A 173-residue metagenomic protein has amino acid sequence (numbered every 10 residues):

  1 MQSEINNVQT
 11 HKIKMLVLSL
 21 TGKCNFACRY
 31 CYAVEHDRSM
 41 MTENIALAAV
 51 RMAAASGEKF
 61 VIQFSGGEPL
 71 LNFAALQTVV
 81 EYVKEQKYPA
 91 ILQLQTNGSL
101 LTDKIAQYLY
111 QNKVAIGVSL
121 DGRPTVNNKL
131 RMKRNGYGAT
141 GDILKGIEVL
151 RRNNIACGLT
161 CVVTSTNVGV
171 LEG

Functional and structural regions predicted by a protein language model:
M1-E4, I45-A49: Short, motif-level signal for alpha-helix interfacial/capping segments enriched in acidic residues and aromatics/proline
M1-V17, A55-S56: N-terminal [4Fe-4S]-dependent radical SAM core
N6-T10, Y30, E85, Q107-Y108: Short, charge-rich binding segments
T10-N44: Canonical Radical SAM [4Fe-4S] cluster-binding loop centered on the CxxxCxxC motif and its immediate flanking residues
L20, G66-G67: Short acidic donor-binding/metal-coordinating loop in glycosyltransferase active sites
Y32-E35, F64-G66, R131: Short, histidine-centered active-site or binding-site loop motifs used for metal coordination, general acid-base
D37-M41, E68, N135: Pocket-edge positions in alpha/beta enzyme catalytic cores
L47-Q63, N72-G173: Radical SAM/AdoMet-radical enzyme domain recognition
